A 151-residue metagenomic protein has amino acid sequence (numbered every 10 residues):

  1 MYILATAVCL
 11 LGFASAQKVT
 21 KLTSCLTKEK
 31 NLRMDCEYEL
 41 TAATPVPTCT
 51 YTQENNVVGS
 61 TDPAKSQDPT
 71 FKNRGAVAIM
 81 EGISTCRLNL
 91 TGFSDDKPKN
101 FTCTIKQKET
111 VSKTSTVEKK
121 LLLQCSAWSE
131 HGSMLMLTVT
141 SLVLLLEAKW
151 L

Functional and structural regions predicted by a protein language model:
M1-A16, K108, L122-L151: Type I single-pass or GPI-anchored cell-surface glycoprotein architecture
T20-T27, Y38: Short beta-strand segments of immunoglobulin-like
K30-M34, C86: Structural beta-strand segments of beta-rich domains
M34-C36, P47-Y51, F101-T104: Core motif of extracellular immunoglobulin-like domains
Y38-L40, G92, I105: Non-cytosolic beta-sheet module surface loops
E39-R74: N-terminal V-set
P69-K97, Q107-E109: Extracellular beta-strand/loop-rich beta-sandwich domains predominantly from IgSF
N100-Q124: Extracellular/luminal immunoglobulin-like beta-sandwich modules
